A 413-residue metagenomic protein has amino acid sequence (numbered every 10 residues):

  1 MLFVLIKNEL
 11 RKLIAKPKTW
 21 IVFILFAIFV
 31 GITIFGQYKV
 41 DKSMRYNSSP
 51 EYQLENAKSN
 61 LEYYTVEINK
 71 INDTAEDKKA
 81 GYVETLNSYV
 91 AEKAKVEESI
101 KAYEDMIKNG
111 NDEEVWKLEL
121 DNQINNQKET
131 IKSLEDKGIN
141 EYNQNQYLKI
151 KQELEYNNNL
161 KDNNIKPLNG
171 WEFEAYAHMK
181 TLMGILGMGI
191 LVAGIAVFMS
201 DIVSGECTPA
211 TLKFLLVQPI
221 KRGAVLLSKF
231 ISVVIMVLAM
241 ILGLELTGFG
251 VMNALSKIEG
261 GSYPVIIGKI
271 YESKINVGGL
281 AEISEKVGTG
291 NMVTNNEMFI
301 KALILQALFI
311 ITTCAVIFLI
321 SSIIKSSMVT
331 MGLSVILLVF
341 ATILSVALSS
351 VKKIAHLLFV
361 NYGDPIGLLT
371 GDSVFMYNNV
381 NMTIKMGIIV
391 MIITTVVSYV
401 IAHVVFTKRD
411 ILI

Functional and structural regions predicted by a protein language model:
M1-F26: Aromatic- and glycine-rich beta-strand/loop motifs that create alpha-glucan
V4-L10, I202-S232, R409-I411: Helix-loop-helix units of permease transmembrane domains in multi-pass membrane transporters, especially ABC
K7-K16, V316-I323, I392-I413: Junction motif at the cytosolic side of a transmembrane helix
P17-G170: Extracytoplasmic/periplasmic domains immediately adjacent to an N-terminal transmembrane anchor in multi-pass membrane
P17-T19, K221-R222, L226, N295 (+1 more regions): Membrane-helix interface segments
F26-V30, V233, V335-V339, T395-V396: Residue-level recognition of pore/gate-forming positions within transmembrane alpha-helices of multi-pass
F29-N60, T65-E67, N158-S204, S228-I310 (+4 more regions): Secretory targeting signals
F35-K39, I235, A254, I258 (+1 more regions): Transmembrane helix segments
